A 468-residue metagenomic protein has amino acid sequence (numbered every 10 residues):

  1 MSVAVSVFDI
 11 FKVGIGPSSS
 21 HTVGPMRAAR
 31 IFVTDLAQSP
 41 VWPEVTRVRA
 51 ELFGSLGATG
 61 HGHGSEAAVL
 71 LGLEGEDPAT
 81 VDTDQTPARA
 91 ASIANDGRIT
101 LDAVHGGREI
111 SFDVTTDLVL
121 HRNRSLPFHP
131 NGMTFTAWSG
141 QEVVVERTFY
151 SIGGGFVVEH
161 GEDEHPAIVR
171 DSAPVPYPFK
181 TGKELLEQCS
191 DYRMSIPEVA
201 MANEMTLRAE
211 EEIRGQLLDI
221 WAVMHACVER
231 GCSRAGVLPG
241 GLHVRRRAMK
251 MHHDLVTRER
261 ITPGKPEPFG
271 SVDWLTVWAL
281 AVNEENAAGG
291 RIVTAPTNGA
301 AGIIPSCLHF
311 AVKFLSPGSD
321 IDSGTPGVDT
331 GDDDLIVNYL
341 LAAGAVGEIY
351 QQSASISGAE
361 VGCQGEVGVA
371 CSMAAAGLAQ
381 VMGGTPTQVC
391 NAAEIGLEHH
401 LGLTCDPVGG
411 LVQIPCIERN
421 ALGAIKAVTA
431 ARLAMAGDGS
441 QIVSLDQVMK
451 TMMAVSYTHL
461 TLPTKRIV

Functional and structural regions predicted by a protein language model:
K12-A29, G289-C307, C363-C371: Conserved phosphate/anionic-ligand binding catalytic regions in large, soluble enzymes, centered on
T22-A37, P305-P317, A375-G383: Alpha-helical support elements that line or immediately flank enzyme active sites and cofactor-binding pockets
V41-F53, S319-A345, P386-E398, G410-P415 (+1 more regions): Beta-strand segments within the central parallel beta-sheet cores of soluble alpha/beta enzyme folds
A67-R89, M373-Q380, P386, P415-M453: C-terminal domain-closing interface element
T80-I261: C-terminal regulatory domains involved in ligand/effector binding and gene-expression control
E211-P317, D329-T330, D334-G358, G362: Accessory "access/gating" subregions that flank catalytic or transport cores
T330-G331, Y350-N420, A434-I442: Hydrophobic alpha-helical bundle architecture
T458-I467: Conserved small/polar residues in nucleotide/adenosyl-binding loops
